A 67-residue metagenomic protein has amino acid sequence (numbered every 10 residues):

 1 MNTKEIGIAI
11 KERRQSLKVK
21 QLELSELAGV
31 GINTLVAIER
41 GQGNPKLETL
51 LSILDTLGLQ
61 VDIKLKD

Functional and structural regions predicted by a protein language model:
M1-E5: A detector for short, charged/polar N-terminal pre-domain segments
I6-A9, L65: Short helix-onset patch at the extreme N-terminus, typifying the N->h transition of secretory signal peptides
I8-E26: Short basic helix-loop element that most often maps to the first helix and adjoining turn of HTH DNA-binding modules
L27, D67: Residue-level "edge-of-site" marker
G29-G43: Recognition helix of helix-turn-helix/homeodomain-like DNA-binding domains that insert into the DNA major groove
E48-K64: DNA major-groove recognition helix of helix-turn-helix/homeodomain DNA-binding modules
